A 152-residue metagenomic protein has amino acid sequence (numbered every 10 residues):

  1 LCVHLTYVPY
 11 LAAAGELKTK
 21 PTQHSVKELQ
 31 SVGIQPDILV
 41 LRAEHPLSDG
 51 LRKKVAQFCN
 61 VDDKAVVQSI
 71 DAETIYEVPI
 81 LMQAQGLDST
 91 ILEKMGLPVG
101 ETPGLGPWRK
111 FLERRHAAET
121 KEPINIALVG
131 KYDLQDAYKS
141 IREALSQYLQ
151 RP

Functional and structural regions predicted by a protein language model:
L1-P152: N-terminal beta1-alpha1 cap of cysteine-dependent amidohydrolase-like domains
